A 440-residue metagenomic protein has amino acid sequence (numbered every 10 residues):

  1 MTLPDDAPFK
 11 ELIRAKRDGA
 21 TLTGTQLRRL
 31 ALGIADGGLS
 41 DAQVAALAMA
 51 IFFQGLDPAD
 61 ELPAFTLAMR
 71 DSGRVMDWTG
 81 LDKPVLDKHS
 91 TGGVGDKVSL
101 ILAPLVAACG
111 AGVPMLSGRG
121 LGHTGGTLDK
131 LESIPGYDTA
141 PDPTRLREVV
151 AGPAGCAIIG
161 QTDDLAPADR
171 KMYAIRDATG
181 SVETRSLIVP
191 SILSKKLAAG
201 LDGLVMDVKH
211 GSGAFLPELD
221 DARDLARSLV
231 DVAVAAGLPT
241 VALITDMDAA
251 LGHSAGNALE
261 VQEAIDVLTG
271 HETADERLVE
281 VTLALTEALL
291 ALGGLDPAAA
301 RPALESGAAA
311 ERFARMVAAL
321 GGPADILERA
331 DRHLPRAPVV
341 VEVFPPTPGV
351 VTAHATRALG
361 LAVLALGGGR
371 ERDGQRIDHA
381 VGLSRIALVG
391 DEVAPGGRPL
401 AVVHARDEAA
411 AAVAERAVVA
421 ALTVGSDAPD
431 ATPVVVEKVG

Functional and structural regions predicted by a protein language model:
M1-G95, R315-P323, V435-G440: Acidic, glycine/proline-rich low-complexity segments that act as flexible tails and inter-domain linkers
T2, A7, E11, K16 (+5 more regions): Well-ordered secondary-structure scaffolds
A48-F52, K130, A168-A178, D207-L216 (+2 more regions): Active-site-proximal beta-alpha loop/turn segments in soluble metabolic enzymes
F53, L100-G112, K195-G200, A235-A236 (+1 more regions): Alpha-helix C-terminal capping segments
P84-A107, A111-H123: Glycine/serine-rich anion-binding loops at beta->alpha junctions that coordinate negatively charged ligand groups
D87, V113-S117, T139-D142, I158-Q161 (+3 more regions): General beta-strand structural signal in soluble alpha/beta enzymes
K130-C156, R227-A233, G237: A glycine-rich helix N-cap at a beta->alpha junction
A151-A199: Phosphate/diphosphate-binding glycine-rich loops and adjacent basic-rich segments that engage nucleotide
